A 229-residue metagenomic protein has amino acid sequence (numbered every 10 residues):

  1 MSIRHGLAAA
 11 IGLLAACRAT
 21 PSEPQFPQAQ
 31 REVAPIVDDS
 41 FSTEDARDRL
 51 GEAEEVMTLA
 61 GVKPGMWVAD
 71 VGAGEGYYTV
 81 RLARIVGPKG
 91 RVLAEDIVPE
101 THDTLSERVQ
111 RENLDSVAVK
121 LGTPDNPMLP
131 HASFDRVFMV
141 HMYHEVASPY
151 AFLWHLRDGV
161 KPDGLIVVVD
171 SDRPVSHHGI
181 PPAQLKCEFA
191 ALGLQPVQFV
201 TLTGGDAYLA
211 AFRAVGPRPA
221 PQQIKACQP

Functional and structural regions predicted by a protein language model:
L14-A16: C-terminal motif of bacterial Sec signal peptides marking the signal peptidase cleavage site
R18-A69, Y77, M139: Class I SAM-dependent transferase core
A69-P127: Class I SAM-dependent methyltransferase SAM/SAH-binding core
A83-R84, Y150-L165: A short glycine-rich, Lys/Arg-flanked "PGG" loop and its adjoining helix->strand segment in the class I
D125-V137: A short acidic, Gly/Pro-enriched loop at the edge of an enzyme's catalytic core that lines a small-molecule cofactor
D135-P149: A short SAM/SAH-binding and catalytic strip from SAM-dependent methyltransferases
V167-E188: Conserved class I S-adenosyl-L-methionine
T201-P229: Core SAM-dependent methyltransferase catalytic element
